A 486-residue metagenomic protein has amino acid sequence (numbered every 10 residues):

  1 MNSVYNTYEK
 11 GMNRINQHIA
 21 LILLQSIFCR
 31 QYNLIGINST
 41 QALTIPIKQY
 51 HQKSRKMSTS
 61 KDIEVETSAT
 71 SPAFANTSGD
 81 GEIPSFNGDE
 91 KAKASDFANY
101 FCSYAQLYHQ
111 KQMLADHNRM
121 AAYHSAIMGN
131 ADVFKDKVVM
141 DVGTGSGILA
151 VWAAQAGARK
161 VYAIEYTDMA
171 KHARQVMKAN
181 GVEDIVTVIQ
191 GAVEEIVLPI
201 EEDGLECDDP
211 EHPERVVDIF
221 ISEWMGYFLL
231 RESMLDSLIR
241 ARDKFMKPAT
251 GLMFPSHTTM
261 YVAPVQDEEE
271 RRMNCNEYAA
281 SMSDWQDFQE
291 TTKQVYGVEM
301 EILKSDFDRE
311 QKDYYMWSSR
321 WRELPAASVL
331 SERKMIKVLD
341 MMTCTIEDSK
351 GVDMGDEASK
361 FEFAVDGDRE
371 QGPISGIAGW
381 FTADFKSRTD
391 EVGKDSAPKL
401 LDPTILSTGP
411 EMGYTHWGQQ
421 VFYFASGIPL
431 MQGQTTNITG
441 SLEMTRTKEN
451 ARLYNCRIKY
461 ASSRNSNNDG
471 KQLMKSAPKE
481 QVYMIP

Functional and structural regions predicted by a protein language model:
L21-L24, L34, L43: Leucine-biased recognition of intrinsically disordered, low-complexity hydrophobic segments
S58-V142, G147-L442, T447-P486: Class I SAM-binding transferase module
